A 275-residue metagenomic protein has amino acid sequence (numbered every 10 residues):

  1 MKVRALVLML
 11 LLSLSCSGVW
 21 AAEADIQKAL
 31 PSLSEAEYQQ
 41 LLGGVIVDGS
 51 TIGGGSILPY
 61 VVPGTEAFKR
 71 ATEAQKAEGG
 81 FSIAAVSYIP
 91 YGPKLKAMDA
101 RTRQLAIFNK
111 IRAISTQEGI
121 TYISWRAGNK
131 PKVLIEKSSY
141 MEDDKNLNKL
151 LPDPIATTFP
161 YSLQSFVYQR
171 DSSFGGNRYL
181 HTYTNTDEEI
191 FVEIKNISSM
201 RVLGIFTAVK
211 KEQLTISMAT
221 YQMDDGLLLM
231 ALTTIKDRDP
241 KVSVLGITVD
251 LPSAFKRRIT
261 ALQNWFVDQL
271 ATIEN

Functional and structural regions predicted by a protein language model:
M1-V7: Bacterial N-terminal signal peptides that target proteins for export
V7-S15: Bacterial N-terminal signal peptides
S17-A22: Sec/Tat signal peptide C-region and signal peptidase I cleavage site
A24-S173: Hydrophobic ligand-binding cavity/cleft-lining segments
G175, A208-I216: Amphipathic hydrophobic-ligand
R178-N185, T215-Y221: Hydrophobic/aromatic beta-strand elements that line small-molecule binding cavities or substrate pockets in beta-rich
E193-M200, T234-I235: Generic short beta-strand segments
A219-N275: Long, compositionally biased interface segments
